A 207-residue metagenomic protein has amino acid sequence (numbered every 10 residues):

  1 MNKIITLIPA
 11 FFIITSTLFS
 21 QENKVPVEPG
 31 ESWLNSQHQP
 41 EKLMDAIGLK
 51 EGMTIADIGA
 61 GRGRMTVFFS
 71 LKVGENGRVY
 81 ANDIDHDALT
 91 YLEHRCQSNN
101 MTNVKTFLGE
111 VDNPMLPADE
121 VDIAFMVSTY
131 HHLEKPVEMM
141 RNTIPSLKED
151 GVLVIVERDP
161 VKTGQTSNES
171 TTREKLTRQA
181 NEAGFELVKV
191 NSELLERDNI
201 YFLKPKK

Functional and structural regions predicted by a protein language model:
G52-G59: Conserved class I S-adenosyl-L-methionine
G63-V67: Glycine-rich SAM-binding Motif I of class I
S70-G74, V137-V152: A short glycine-rich, Lys/Arg-flanked "PGG" loop and its adjoining helix->strand segment in the class I
N99-V111: Conserved SAM-binding strand-loop segment of SAM-dependent methyltransferases
P114-A124: A short acidic, Gly/Pro-enriched loop at the edge of an enzyme's catalytic core that lines a small-molecule cofactor
D122-P136: A short SAM/SAH-binding and catalytic strip from SAM-dependent methyltransferases
V154-Q179: Conserved class I S-adenosyl-L-methionine
T177, K189-K207: Core SAM-dependent methyltransferase catalytic element
